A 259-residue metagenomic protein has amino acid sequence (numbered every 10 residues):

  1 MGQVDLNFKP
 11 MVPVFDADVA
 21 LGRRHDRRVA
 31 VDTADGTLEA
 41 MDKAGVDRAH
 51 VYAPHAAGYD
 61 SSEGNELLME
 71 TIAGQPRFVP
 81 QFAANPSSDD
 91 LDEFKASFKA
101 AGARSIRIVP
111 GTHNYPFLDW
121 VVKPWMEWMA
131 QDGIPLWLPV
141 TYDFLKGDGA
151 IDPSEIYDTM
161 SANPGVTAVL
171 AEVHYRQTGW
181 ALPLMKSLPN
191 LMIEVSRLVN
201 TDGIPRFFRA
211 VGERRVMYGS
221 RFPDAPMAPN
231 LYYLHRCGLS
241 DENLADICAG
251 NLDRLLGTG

Functional and structural regions predicted by a protein language model:
M1-A17, A30-R48, E213-R215, A228-G259: Mid-to-C-terminal alpha-helical segments outside catalytic/metal-binding sites
P13, D18-R24, P139, E172: Histidine-centered divalent metal-coordination motifs
D18, M41, L68, F98 (+6 more regions): Conserved, mostly hydrophobic/aromatic
G22-R24, A56-D60, S87-D90, D143-K146 (+3 more regions): Active-site environment of divalent metal-dependent phosphoester hydrolases
A34-L38, N65-M69, K95, V122-M126 (+3 more regions): Generic structural signal for well-ordered alpha-helices, preferentially at hydrophobic/aromatic core positions
D47-R48, D60-L138, Y142-F144: Active-site gating/metal-coordination segments in enzymes
H50-H55: A short beta-strand-loop structural module common to alpha/beta enzyme folds
R104-S105, L118-M217: Catalytic pocket-lining loop regions of alpha/beta-barrel enzymes, especially the amidohydrolase/enolase/GH5 lineages
